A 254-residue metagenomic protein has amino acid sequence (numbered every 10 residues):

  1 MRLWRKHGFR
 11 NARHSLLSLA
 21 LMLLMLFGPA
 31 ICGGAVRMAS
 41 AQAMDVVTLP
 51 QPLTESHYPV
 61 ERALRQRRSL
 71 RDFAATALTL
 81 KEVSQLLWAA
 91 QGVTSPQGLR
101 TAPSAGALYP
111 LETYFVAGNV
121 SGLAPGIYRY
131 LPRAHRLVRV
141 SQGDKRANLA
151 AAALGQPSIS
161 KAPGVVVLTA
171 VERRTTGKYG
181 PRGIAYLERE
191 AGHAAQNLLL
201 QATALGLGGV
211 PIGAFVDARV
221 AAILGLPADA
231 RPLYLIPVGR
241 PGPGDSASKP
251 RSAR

Functional and structural regions predicted by a protein language model:
M1-A12: N-terminal secretory signal peptides that target proteins for export/translocation
N11-H14, V36: Compositionally biased, low-complexity segments
S18-G33: Bacterial N-terminal signal peptides
C32-A162, A247, A253: N-terminal amphipathic, basic helical "cap/leader" segment at the start of enzyme domains
L53, L168-E172, R240: Short, small-residue-rich loop/turn micro-motifs
R67, L86, T113, G164-T175 (+1 more regions): Small-aliphatic-rich amphipathic alpha-helix that forms the alpha element of a beta-alpha
R129, V165-V167, L235-P237: Conserved hydrophobic/aromatic beta-strand scaffold that supports enzyme active sites
G225-A247: A glycine-rich helix N-cap at a beta->alpha junction
